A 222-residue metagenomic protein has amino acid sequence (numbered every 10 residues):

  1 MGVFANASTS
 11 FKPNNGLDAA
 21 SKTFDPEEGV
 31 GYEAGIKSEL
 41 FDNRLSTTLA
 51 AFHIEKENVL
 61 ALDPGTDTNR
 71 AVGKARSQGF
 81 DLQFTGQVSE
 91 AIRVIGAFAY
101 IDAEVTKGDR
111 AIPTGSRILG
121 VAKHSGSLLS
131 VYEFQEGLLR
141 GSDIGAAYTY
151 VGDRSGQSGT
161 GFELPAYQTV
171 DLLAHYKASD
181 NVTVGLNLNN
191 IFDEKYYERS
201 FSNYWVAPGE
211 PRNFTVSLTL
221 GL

Functional and structural regions predicted by a protein language model:
M1-V3, D42-T47, A91-V94, G137-S142 (+2 more regions): Repeated loop/turn-to-beta-strand initiation elements of outer-membrane beta-barrel proteins
F4-N6, E27-Q87, V94-T106, T149 (+1 more regions): Membrane-embedded beta-barrel scaffold of Gram-negative outer-membrane proteins
N14-K22, V59-D67, I101, V105-T114 (+2 more regions): Outer-membrane beta-barrel translocator domains and adjoining extracellular loop/strand segments of Gram-negative
A20-P26, K37, T68-V72, F84 (+4 more regions): Outer-membrane beta-barrel proteins
E28-Y32, R76-Q78, A122-G126, A166-V170 (+1 more regions): Residues that define the transmembrane beta-barrel architecture of outer-membrane proteins
A34-S38, L82-G86, G96, L128-Y132 (+3 more regions): Residues on the lipid-exposed face of transmembrane beta-strands in outer-membrane beta-barrel proteins
H53, A71-S158, F192: Gram-negative outer-membrane beta-barrel transporters
T149-Q157, H175-L222: C-terminal beta-signal and adjacent terminal beta-strands/loops of Gram-negative outer-membrane beta-barrel proteins
